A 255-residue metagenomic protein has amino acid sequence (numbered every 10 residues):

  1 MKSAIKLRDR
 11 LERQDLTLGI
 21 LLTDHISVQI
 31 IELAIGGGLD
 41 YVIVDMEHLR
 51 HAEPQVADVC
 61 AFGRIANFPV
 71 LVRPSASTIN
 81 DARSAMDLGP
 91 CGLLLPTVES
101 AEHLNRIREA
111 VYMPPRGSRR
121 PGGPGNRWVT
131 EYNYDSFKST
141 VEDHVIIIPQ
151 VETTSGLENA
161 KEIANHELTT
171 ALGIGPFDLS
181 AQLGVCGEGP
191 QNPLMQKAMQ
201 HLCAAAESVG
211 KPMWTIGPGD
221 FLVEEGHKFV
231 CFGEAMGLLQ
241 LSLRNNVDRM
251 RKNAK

Functional and structural regions predicted by a protein language model:
M1-L21, T130-D143, Q200-H201, E207: N-terminal amphipathic alpha-helix/helix-capping segment at the start of soluble metabolic enzymes
M1-V70, A76-S77, E109, N165-L168: Conserved N-terminal beta1-alpha1 strand-loop-helix module at the mouth
K6, E53-I79, R83-M86, E109-G117 (+4 more regions): Alpha-helix-loop-beta-strand connector modules within alpha/beta enzyme cores
T17-L22, V42-V44, V70-P74, L93-L95 (+4 more regions): Hydrophobic faces of well-ordered beta-strands that scaffold small-molecule active sites in alpha/beta enzyme cores
I20, A34, D45, A85 (+5 more regions): Conserved, mostly hydrophobic/aromatic
V59, A101-G117, M236-K255: C-terminal helical cap(s) of enzyme catalytic domains, especially alpha/beta-barrels
N80, P90-E167, P176-A181: Conserved anion-binding
G122-N133, V145, V151-S155, G189 (+1 more regions): C-terminal alpha-helical cap/extension of soluble enzyme domains
